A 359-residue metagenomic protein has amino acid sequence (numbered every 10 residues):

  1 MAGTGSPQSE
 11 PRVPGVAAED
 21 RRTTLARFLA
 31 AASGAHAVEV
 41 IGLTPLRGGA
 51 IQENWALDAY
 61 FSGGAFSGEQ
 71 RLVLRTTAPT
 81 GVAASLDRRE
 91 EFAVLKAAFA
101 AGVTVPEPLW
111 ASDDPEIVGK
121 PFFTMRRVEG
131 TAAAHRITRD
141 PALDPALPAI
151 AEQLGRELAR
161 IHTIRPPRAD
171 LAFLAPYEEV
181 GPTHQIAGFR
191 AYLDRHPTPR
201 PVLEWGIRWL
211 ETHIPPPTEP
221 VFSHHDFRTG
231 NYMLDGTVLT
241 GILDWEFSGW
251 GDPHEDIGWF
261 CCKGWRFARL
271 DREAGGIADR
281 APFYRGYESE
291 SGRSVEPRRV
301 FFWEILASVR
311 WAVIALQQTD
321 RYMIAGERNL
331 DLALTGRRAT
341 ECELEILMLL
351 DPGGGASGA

Functional and structural regions predicted by a protein language model:
A2-A37: Juxta-kinase regulatory segment immediately upstream of eukaryotic protein kinase catalytic domains
G42-W209, H213-E219: ATP-binding pocket architecture of kinase catalytic cores
Y177, S294-L306: All-alpha amphipathic helical-bundle segments outside canonical DNA-binding/catalytic cores that form hydrophobic
P220-F222, T240: Conserved protein kinase catalytic-loop anchor
F222-H224, T229: Catalytic-loop of the protein kinase fold
L243-S248: Activation of the activation-loop gatekeeper triad in protein kinase-fold domains
E255-G292, L306-A325: Active-site activation/catalytic loop segments of kinase-like enzymes and analogous catalytic loops in related
